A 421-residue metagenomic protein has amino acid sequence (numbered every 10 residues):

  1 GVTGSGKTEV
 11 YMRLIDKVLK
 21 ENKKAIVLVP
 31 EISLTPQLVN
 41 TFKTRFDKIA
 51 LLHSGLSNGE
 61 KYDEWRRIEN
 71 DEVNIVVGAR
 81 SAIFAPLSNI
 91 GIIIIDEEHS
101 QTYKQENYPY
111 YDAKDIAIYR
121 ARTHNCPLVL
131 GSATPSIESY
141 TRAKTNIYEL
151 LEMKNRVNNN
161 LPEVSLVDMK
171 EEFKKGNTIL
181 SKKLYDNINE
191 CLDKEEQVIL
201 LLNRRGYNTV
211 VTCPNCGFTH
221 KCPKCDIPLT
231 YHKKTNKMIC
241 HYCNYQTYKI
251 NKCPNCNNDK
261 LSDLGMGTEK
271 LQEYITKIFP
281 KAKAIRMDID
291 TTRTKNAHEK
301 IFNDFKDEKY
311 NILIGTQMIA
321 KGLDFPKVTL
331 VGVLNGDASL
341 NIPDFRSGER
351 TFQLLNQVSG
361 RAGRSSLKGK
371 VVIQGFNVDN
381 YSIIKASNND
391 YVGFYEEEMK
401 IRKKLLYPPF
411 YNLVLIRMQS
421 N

Functional and structural regions predicted by a protein language model:
G1-R417: Inter-lobe coupling/hinge segments of SF2-like helicase ATPases
Q419-N421: Short, intrinsically disordered, charge-balanced linker/junction segments flanking boundaries in proteins
